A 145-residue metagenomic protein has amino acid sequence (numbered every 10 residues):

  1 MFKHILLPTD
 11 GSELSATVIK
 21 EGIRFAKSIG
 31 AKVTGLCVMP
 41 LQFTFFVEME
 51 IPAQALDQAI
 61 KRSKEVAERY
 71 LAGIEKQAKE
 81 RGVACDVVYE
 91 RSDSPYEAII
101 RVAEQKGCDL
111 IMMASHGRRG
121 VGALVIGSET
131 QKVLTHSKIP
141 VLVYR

Functional and structural regions predicted by a protein language model:
K3-A53, Q77-R81, D86: Small/aliphatic-rich secondary-structure junction motif
V18, F45-E48, E97-I100, A123-V125: Short, well-ordered secondary-structure micro-motifs
E50-Q54, A103-K106, E129-T130: Short, hinge-like loop/turn segments at secondary-structure boundaries
Q54-R69: A short acidic, glycine-rich active-site loop that binds or catalyzes chemistry on phosphate/adenosine moieties
K76-I111: Structural beta-alpha unit
L110-T135: Glycine-rich, Arg-bearing micro-motifs that act as flexible, cationic patches
I139-Y144: Short, flexible loop segments at boundaries between secondary-structure elements
